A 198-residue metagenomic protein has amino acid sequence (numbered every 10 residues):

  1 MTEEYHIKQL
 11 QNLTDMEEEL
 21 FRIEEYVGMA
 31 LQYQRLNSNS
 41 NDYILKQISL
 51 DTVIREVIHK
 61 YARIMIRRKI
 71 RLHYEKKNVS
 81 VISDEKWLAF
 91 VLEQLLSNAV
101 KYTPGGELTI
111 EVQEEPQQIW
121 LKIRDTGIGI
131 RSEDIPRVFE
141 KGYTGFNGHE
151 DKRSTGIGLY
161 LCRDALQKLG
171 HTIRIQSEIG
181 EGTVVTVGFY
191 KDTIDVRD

Functional and structural regions predicted by a protein language model:
E18-I23: Short alpha-helical segment of the dimerization/phosphotransfer core of two-component systems
S38-Y43, K76, S80-S83: Conserved micro-motifs of the catalytic ATP-binding
A99-V100: Short helix-loop "hinge" at the ATP-lid/N-box region of the Bergerat-fold HATPase_c
E107-Q117: Short beta-strand/loop element within the Bergerat-fold HATPase_c
D125: Acidic ATP/Mg2+-coordinating residue in the GHKL
I130-Y143: Short conserved segment of the HATPase_c
